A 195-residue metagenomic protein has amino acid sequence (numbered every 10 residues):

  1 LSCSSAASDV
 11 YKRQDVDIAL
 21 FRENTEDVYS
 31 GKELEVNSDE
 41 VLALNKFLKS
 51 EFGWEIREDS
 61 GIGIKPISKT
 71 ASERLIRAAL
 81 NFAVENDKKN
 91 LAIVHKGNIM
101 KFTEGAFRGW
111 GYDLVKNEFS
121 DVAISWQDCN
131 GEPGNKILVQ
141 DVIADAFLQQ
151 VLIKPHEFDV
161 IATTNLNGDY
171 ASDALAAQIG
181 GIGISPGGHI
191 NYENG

Functional and structural regions predicted by a protein language model:
S2-A7, Y11: Single conserved hydrophobic/aromatic residue that forms the stacking wall/gate of nucleotide- or nucleobase-binding
K12-I67: YjeF_N-associated NAD(P)HX repair module
R13-I18, N86-K89, G134-I137, H156-F158 (+3 more regions): Short coil/turn connectors at secondary-structure junctions
S30-E35, F102-F107, V151-K154, S172-A176: Short acidic, glycine/serine/threonine-rich loops at helix termini
E35-L42, F107-L114, Q178-G188: A glycine- and small-aliphatic-rich helix-loop capping segment at beta-alpha/alpha-beta transitions that lines
N45, K49-V142: Glycine-rich phosphate/diphosphate-binding loop of Rossmann-like nucleotide-binding domains
L148-G195: Glycine-rich phosphate/nucleotide-binding loop
